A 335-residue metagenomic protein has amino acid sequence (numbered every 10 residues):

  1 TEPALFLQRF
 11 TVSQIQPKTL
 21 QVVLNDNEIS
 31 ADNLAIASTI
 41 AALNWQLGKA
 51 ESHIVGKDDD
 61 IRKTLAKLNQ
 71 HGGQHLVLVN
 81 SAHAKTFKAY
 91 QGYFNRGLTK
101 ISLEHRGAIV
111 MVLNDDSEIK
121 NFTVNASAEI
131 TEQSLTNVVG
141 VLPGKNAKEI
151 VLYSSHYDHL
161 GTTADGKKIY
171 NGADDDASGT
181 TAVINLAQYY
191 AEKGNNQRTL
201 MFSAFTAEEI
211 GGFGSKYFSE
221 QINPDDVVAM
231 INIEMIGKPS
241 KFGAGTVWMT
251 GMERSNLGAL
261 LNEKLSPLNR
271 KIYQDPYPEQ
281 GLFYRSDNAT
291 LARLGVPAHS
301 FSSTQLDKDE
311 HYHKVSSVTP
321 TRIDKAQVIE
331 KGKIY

Functional and structural regions predicted by a protein language model:
T1-K67, G73: Noncatalytic luminal/extracellular "stalk/propeptide" segments of secretory-pathway proteins
Q8-T11, L43, K49-D58, N125-A128 (+5 more regions): Second-shell loop/turn segments in exported
I15-P17, T39-A41, Q91-G172, Q188 (+1 more regions): Soluble metallo-hydrolase cores and metallopeptidase-like ectodomains found primarily in the secretory/periplasmic
Q16, D60, A82-T86, T131 (+6 more regions): Solvent-exposed loop/turn segments at secondary-structure junctions within structured extracellular/periplasmic domains
I29, N195, F205-H311: Metal-dependent peptidase/peptidase-like ectodomains
S52, K57-I61, A66-N69, V138 (+5 more regions): Alpha-helical metal-binding/catalytic segments enriched in His/Glu/Asp
D58-R62, K100, I130, A173-T181 (+5 more regions): Soluble non-cytosolic domains of exported or imported proteins
Q188, K308-Y335: His/Asp/Glu-rich mid-to-C-terminal helical/loop segments that flank catalytic regions of hydrolases
